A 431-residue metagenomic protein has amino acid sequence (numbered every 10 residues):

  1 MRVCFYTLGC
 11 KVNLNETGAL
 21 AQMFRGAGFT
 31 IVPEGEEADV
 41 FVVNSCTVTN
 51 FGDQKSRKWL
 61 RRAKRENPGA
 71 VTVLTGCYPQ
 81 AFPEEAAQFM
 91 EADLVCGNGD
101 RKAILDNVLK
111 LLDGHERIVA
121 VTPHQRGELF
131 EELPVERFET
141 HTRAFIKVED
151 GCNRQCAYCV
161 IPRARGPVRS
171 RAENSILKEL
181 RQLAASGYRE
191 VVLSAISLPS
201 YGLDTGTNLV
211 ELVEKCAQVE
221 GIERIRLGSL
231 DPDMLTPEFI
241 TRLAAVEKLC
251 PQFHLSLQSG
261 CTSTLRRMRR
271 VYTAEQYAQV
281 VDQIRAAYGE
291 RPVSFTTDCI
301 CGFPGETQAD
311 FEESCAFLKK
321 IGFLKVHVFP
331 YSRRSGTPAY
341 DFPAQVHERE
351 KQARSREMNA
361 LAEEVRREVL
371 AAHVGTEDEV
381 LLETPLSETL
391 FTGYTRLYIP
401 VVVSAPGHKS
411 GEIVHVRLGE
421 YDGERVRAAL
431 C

Functional and structural regions predicted by a protein language model:
M1-Y201, E238, L243, L249 (+5 more regions): Proteins enriched for Cys/Gly/acidic motifs involved in redox and nucleic-acid/cofactor modification
T47-G52, Y188-K215, V219, L230-E238 (+2 more regions): Conserved glycine-rich "GG(E/T)P / GGGxP" loop and the immediately following alpha-helix in the radical SAM core
Q155, C159-G166, L198, R224-D233 (+3 more regions): Conserved strand-turn element in the central/C-terminal portion of the radical SAM core barrel that lines
I176, L193, L227, L255 (+5 more regions): Conserved, mostly hydrophobic/aromatic
T205-A217, P237-P251, E306-F323, E348-A353 (+1 more regions): Short, electropositive alpha-helical surface patch
G206-R224, Y277-Y288, E357-M358: Alpha-helix-loop-beta-strand connector modules within alpha/beta enzyme cores
A245-L249, F253-I300, T307-E313, F317-K320: C-terminal structured domain segments across diverse proteins
D341-C431: Terminal RNA-binding accessory module
